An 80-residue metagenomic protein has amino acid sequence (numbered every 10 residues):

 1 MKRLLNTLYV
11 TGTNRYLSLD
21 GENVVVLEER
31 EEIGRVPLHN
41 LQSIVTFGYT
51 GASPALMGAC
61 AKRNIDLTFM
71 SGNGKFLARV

Functional and structural regions predicted by a protein language model:
M1-V80: N-terminal intrinsically disordered, cationic/polar leader segments that include organellar targeting peptides
